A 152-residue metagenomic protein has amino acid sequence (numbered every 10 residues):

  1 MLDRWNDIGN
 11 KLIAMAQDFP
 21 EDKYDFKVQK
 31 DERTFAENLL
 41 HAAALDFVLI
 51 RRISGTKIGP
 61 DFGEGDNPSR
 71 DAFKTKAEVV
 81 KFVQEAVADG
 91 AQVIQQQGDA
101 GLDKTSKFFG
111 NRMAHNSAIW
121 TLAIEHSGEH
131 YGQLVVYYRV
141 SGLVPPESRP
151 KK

Functional and structural regions predicted by a protein language model:
L2, N6, I13, K23-D66 (+1 more regions): Short, contiguous alpha-helical
D7-N10, A88: Short, contiguous clusters of charged residues that form electrostatic/catalytic patches at enzyme active sites, used
R70-K107, H115-G128: Acidic/histidine-rich alpha-helical segments that form the ligand environment of transition-metal centers
